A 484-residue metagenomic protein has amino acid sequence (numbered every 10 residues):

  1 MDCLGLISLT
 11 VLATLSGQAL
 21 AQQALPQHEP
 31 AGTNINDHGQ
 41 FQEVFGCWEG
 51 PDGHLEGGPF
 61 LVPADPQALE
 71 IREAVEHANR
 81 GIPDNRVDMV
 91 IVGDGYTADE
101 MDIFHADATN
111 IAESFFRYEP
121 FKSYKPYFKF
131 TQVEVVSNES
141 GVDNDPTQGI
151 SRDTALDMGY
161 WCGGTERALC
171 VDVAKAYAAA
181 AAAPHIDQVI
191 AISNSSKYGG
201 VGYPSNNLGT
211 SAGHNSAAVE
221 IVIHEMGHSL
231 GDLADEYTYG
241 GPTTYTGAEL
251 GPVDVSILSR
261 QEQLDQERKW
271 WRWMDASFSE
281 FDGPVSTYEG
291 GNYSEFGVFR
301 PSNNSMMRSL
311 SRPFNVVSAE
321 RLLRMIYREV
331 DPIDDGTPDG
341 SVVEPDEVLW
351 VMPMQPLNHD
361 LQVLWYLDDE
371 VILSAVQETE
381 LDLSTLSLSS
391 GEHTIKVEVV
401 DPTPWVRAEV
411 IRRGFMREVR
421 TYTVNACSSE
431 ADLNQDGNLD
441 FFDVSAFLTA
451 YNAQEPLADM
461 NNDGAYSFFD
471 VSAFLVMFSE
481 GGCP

Functional and structural regions predicted by a protein language model:
A24-A179, T403-W405: Propeptide-to-catalytic entry region of secreted or membrane-anchored zinc metalloproteases
M101-F104, G202-E225: Short pre-active-site segment immediately N-terminal to the catalytic Zn-binding motif
G141-N144, V173-A212: Catalytic zinc-binding patch centered on the HExxH motif and its immediate surroundings that defines zinc-dependent
E220-E236: Active-site recognition of the HExxH zinc-binding catalytic motif
Y237-L381, H393-E418, Y422-V424: Replace "(M1/M4/M9/M12/WLM)" with "(e.g., M1/M4/M8/M9/M12/M26/WLM)" and add "not limited to" to clarify scope
T385-E392: Surface-exposed, short loops/turns at beta-strand junctions within beta-sandwich domains
A426-P484: Cellulosome-associated attachment modules in secreted, modular CAZymes
